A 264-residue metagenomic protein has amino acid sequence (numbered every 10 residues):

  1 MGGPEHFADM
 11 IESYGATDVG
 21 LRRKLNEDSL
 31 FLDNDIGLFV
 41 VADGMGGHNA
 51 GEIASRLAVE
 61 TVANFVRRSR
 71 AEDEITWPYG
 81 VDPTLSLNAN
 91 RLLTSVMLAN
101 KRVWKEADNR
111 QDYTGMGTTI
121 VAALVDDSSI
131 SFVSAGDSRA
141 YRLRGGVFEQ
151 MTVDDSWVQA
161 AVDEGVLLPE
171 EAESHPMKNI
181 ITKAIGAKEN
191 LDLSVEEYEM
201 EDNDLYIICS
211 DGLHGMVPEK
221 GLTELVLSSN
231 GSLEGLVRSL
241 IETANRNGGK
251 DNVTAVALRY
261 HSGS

Functional and structural regions predicted by a protein language model:
M1-S264: PP2C/PPM-type serine/threonine phosphatase catalytic domain
